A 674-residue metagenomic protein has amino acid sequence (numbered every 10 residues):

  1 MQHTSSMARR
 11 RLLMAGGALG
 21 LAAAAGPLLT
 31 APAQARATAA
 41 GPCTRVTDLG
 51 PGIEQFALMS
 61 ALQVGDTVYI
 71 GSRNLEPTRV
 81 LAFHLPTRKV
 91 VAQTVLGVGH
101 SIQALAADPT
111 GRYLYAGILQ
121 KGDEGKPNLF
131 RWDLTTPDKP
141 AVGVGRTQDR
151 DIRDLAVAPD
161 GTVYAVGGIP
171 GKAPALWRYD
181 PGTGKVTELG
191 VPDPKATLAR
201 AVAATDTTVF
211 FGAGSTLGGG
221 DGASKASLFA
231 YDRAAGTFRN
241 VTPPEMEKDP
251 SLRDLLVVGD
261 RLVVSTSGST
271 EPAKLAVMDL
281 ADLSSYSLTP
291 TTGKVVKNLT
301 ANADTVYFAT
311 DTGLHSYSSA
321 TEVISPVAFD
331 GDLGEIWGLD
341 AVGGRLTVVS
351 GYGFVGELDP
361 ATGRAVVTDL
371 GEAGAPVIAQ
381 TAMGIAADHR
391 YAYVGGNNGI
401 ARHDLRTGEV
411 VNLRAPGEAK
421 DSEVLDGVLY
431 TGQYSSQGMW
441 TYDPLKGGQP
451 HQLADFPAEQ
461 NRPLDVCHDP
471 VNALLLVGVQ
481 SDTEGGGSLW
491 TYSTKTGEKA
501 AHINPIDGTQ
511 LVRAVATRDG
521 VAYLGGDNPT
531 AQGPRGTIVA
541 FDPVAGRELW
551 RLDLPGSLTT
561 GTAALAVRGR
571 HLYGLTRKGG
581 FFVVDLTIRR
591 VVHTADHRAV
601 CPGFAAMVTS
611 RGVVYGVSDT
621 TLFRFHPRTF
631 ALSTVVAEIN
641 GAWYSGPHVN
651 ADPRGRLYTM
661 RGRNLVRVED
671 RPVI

Functional and structural regions predicted by a protein language model:
M1-M7, A15-Q34: N-terminal secretory signal peptides
T38-E54: A short helix->beta-strand "capping" segment at the edge of beta-propeller domains
L49-E54, T94-V98, V144-Q148, G190-P194 (+10 more regions): Surface loop/turn motifs at the tips and blade-to-blade linkers of beta-strand repeat domains
L49-T78: Beta-strand-rich domains and repeat architectures in extracellular enzymes and scaffolds, especially beta-propellers
Q55-S60, G99-A106, D149-A156, A196-A203 (+10 more regions): Repeated scaffold domains used in trafficking and secretory/extracellular systems, primarily beta-propellers
N74, Q120, I169-P170, G214-L217 (+10 more regions): Residue-level signature of beta-propeller blades and closely related beta-rich strand-turn architectures in secreted
P77-L81, E124-F130, K172-W177, G219-S227 (+10 more regions): Structural motif
W643-I674: Blade-level signature of beta-propeller repeat domains, shared across WD40, Kelch, NHL, RCC1 and BNR/Asp-box propellers
